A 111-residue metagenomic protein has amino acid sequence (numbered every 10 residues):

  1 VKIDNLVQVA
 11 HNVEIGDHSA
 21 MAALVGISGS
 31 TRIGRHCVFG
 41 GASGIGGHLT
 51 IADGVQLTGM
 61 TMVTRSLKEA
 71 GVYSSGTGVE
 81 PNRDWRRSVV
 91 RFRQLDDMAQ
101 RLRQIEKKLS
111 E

Functional and structural regions predicted by a protein language model:
V1-P81: Structural signal for interior beta-strand "rungs" in well-ordered beta-sheet cores of soluble enzyme domains
V79-E111: Long, leucine- and charge-enriched amphipathic alpha-helices that form heptad-repeat coiled-coil/leucine-zipper-like
